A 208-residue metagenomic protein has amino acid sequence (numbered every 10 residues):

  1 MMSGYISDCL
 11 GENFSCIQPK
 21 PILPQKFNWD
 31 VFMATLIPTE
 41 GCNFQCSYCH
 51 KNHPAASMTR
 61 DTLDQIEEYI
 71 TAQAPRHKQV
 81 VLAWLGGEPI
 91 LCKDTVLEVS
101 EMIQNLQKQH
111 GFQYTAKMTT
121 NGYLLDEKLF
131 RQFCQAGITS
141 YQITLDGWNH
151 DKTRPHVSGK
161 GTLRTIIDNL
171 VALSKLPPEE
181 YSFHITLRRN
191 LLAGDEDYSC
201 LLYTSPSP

Functional and structural regions predicted by a protein language model:
G4-L10: A short, conserved structural fragment
Q18-R131, G137: Conserved alpha-helical substructure of the radical SAM core
N43, P89-L91, G122-E127, T139-K160 (+1 more regions): Conserved radical SAM core fold
T115-T120, H150, L170-Y198: Conserved strand-turn element in the central/C-terminal portion of the radical SAM core barrel that lines
F133, L173, L201-L202: Generic structural signal for hydrophobic
V157-S174: Glycine-rich S-adenosyl-L-methionine
Y203-P208: Conserved small/polar residues in nucleotide/adenosyl-binding loops
